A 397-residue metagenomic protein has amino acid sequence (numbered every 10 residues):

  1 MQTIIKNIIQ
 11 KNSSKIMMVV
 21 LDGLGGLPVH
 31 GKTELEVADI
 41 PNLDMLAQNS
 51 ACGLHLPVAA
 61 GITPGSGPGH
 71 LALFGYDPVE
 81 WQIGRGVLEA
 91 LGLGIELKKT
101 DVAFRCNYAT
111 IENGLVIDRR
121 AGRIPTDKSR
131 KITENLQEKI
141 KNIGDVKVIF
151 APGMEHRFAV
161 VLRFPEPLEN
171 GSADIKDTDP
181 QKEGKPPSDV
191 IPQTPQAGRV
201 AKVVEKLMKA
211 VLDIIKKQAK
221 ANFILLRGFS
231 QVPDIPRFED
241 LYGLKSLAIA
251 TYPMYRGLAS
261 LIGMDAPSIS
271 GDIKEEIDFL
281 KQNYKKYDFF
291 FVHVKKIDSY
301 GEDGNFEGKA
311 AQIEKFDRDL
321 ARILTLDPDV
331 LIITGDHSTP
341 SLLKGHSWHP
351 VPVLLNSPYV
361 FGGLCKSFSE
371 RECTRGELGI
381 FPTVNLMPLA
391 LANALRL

Functional and structural regions predicted by a protein language model:
M1-L397: Feature captures the catalytic ectodomains and active-site-proximal regions of enzymes that hydrolyze or transfer
